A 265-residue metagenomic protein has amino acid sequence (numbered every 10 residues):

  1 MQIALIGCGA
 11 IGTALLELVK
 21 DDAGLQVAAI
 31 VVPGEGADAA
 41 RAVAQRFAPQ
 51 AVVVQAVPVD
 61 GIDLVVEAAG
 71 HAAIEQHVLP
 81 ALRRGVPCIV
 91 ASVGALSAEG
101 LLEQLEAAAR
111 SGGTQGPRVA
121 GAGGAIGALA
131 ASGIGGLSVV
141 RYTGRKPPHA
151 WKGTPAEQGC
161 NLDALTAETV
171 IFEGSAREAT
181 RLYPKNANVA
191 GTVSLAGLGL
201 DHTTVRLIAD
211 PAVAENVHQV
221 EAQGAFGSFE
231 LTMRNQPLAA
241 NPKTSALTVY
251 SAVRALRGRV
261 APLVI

Functional and structural regions predicted by a protein language model:
M1-A4: Extreme N-terminal starter segment of soluble prokaryotic enzymes
I6, A122-I265: Active-site-lining helix/loop region of Rossmann-like oxidoreductase modules
G12-T13: N-terminal Rossmann-fold NAD(P) dinucleotide-binding loop
D22-A44: NAD(P)-binding Rossmann-fold cofactor-contacting core
P49, R84-P87, S111-T114: A short helix->loop->beta-strand "cap" motif at the edges of active sites that frequently abuts
V57-R83, A95-A98: Beta-loop-alpha module in the N-terminal Rossmann-like domain of NAD(P)-dependent dehydrogenases, especially those
E67, V90-A91, Q115-A120, Y142: General beta-strand structural signal in soluble alpha/beta enzymes
V93-T114: Rossmann-fold NAD(P)-binding glycine/threonine-rich loop
